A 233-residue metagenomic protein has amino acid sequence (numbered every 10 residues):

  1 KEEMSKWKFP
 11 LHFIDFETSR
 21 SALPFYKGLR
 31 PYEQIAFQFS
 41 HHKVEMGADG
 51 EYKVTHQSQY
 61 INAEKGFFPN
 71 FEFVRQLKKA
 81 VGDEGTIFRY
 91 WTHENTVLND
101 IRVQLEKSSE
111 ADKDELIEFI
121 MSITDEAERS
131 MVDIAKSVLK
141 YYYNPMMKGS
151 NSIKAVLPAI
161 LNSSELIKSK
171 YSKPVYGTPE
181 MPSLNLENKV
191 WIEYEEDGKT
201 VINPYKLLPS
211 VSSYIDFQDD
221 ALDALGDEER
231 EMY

Functional and structural regions predicted by a protein language model:
K1-Y233: DEDD superfamily 3′-5′ metal-dependent exonuclease/proofreading module
